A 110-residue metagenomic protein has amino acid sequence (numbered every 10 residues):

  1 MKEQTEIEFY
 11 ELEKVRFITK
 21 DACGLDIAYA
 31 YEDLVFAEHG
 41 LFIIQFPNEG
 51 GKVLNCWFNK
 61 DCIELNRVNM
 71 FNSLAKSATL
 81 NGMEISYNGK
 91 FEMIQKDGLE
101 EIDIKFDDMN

Functional and structural regions predicted by a protein language model:
M1-F17, F58: Terminal, regulation- and interaction-focused segments at domain boundaries
F17-I18, S77: Alpha-helical scaffold elements within enzyme catalytic domains, especially in hydrolases
K20, A37, E49, D97-L99: A generic structural signal for short, non-catalytic loop/turn and secondary-structure boundary residues
D21-A30, N81-K90: Short secondary-structure junctions
Y29-E38: Short linear loop/turn motifs
A37-N81, K105-N110: Long, continuous compositionally biased terminal/linker segments
N88-N110: Glycine-rich, aromatic-bearing surface loops/beta-hairpins
